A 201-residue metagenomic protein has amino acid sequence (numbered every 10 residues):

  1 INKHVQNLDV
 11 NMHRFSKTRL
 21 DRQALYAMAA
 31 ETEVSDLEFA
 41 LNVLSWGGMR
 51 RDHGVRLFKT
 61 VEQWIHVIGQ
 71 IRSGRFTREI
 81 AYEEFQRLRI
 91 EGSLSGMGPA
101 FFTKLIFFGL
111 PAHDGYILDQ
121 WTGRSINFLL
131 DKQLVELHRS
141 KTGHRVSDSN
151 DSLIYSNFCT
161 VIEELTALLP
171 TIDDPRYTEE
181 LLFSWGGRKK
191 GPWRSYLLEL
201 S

Functional and structural regions predicted by a protein language model:
I1-V10, L110-S201: C-terminal accessory module of base-excision DNA glycosylases/AP lyases that mediates lesion recognition and DNA
N7-R19: An N-terminally focused, membrane-permeabilizing/fusogenic/translocator signature enriched in pore-forming
T18-D21, T32-E33, R145-D151: Intrinsic-disorder/low-complexity, polar/charged segments
L20-M97: Helix-hairpin-helix/helix-loop-helix acidic hairpins
A27-E31, K104, V161-L169: Intrinsically disordered, low-complexity boundary segments flanking structured domains
V34-L41, P99-T103, Q120, S156 (+1 more regions): Non-catalytic, well-ordered alpha-helical scaffold segments
F85-F128: Catalytic DNA-binding helix-loop module of base-excision-repair DNA glycosylases/AP lyases
